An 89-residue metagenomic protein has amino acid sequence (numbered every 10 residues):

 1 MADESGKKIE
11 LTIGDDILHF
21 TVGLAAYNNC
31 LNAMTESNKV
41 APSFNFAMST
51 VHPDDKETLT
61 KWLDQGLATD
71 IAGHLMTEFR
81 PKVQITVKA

Functional and structural regions predicted by a protein language model:
A2-G6, G14-D16, T21-A89: Short, surface-exposed, charged amphipathic helix/loop patches that serve as local interaction elements
